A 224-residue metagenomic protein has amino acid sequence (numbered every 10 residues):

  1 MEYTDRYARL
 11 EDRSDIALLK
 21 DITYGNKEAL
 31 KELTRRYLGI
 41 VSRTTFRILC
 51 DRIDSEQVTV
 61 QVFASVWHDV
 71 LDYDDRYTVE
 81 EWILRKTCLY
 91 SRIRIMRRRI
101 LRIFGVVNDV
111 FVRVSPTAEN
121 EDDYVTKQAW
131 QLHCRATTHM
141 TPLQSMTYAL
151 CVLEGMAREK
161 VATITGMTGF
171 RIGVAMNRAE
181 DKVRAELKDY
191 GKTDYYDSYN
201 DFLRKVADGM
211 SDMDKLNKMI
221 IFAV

Functional and structural regions predicted by a protein language model:
M1-R35, I221-V224: N-terminal module of bacterial RNA polymerase sigma factors
E2, N177-V224: C-terminal edge and immediately downstream basic/flexible tail or linker adjoining helix-turn-helix-like DNA-binding
Y3-Y7, T23-E32, S42-Q61, G169: Short, charged helix-capping/linker segments at alpha-helix termini
Y24, S115-Y148, M156, T163 (+1 more regions): Amphipathic alpha-helical segment used for protein-protein interaction
R36-G39, R47-I48, A149-M156: Short helix-capping/turn signature of helix-turn-helix
L38, F46, E56, V60-H68 (+4 more regions): Σ70-family region 2.3-2.4 aromatic/basic alpha-helix that recognizes the −10 promoter and nucleates DNA melting
L84, R94-T117, Y124, D194-S198: Short, basic/polar amphipathic helix motif occurring as a linker/hinge flanking DNA-binding modules in transcription
C88, H133-A136, Q144, L153 (+1 more regions): DNA-recognition helix of helix-turn-helix
